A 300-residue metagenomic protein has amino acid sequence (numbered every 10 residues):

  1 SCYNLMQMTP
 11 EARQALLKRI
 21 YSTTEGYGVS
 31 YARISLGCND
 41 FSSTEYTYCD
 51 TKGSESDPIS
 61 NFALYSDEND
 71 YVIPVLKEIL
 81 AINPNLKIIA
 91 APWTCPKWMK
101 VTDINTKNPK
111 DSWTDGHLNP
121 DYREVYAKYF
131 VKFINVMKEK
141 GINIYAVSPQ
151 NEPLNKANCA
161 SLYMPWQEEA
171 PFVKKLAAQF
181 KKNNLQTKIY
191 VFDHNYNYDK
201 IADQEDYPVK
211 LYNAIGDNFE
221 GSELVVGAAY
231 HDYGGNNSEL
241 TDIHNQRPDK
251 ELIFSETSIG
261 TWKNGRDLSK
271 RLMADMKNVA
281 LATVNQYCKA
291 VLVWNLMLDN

Functional and structural regions predicted by a protein language model:
S1-I144, A170, K174: N-terminal catalytic cores of secreted or lumenal carbohydrate-active enzymes
N4, S30-L36, D40, K87-A91 (+6 more regions): Structural recognition of the beta-strand scaffold that forms the well-ordered cores of secreted hydrolase catalytic
M6-M8, S43-Y48, M99-I104, N158-S161 (+3 more regions): Short, solvent-exposed loop/turn and secondary-structure capping segments
L17, I73-K77, A177, L240-H244 (+1 more regions): Short amphipathic alpha-helical segments and helix-helix/interface helices
G37-F41, T94-K97, N151-K156, H194-D199: Short, internal active-site loops enriched in acidic
T47-K52, D103-N108, Y163-P165, E205-V209 (+1 more regions): Short secondary-structure boundary/capping segments
E124-A146, P153-K263, A274: Active-site neighborhood of glycoside hydrolase catalytic domains
E251-N300: Aromatic/acidic polysaccharide-binding cleft in carbohydrate-active enzymes
